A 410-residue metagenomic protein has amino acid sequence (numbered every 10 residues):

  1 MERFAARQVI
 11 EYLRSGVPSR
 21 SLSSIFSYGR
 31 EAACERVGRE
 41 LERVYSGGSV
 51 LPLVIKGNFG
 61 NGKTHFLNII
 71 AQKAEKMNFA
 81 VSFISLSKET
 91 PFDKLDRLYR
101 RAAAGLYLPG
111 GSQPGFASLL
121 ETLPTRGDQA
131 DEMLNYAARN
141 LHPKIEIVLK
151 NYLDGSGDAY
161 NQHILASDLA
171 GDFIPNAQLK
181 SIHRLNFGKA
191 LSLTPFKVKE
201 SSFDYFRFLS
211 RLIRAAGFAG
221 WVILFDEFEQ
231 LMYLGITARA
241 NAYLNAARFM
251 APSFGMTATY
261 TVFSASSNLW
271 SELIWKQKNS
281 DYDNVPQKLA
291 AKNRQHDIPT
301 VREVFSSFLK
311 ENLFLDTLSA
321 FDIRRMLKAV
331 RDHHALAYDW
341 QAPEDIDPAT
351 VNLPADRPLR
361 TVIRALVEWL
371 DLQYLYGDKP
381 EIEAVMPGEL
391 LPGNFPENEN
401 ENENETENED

Functional and structural regions predicted by a protein language model:
M1-L51, G377-D410: A short, basic N-terminal segment
F4-A6, Q178-E344: The catalytic "switch" region of P-loop NTPases
A33-E40, Y205-F208, N245, A365: Well-ordered alpha-helical segments embedded in enzymatic catalytic cores
R36, E40, I69-K73, R97-G105 (+3 more regions): Alpha-helical scaffold elements adjacent to nucleotide-binding pockets in ATP/GTP-utilizing enzyme cores
V50-V54, G220-V222: Residue-level preference for the first positions of well-ordered beta-strands
P52-V54, N61, H65-I213, N352-A355 (+2 more regions): P-loop NTPase nucleotide-binding core
L53-G57, D226-E227: Long, charged, glycine-rich C-terminal linkers/tails
D158-S181, R302-D410: C-terminal alpha-helical "lid" subdomain
